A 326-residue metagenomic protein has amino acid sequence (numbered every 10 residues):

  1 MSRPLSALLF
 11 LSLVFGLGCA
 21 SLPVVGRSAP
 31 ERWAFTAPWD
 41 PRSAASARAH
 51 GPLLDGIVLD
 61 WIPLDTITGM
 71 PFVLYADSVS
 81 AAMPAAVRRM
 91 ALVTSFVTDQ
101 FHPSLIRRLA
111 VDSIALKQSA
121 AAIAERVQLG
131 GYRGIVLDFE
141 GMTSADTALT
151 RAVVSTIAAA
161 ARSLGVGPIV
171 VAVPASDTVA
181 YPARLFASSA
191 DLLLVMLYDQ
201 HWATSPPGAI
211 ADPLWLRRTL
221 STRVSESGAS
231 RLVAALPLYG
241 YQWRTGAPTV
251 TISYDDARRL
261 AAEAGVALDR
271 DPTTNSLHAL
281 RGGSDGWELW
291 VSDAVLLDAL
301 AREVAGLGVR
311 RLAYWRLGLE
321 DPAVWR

Functional and structural regions predicted by a protein language model:
A7-G18: Bacterial N-terminal signal peptides
V25-A122: Glycan-recognition patch characteristic of GH18 chitinases/ENGases and related GlcNAc/peptidoglycan-binding proteins
P38-G51, S113-Q128, S176-A183, S292-E303: Short, acidic/polar
I57, L137, L193, A234 (+2 more regions): Conserved, mostly hydrophobic/aromatic
T66-Y75, T147-A264: Substrate-binding surface in catalytic domains of secreted glycosidases
V97-I106, P237-L300: Glycan-binding loop/region signatures in secreted carbohydrate-active enzymes
A120-L149, L197-D199: Active-site groove signature of glycoside hydrolases
R281-W325: Extracellular low-complexity, Gly/Ser/Thr-rich intrinsically disordered linkers and protease-sensitive activation/hinge
